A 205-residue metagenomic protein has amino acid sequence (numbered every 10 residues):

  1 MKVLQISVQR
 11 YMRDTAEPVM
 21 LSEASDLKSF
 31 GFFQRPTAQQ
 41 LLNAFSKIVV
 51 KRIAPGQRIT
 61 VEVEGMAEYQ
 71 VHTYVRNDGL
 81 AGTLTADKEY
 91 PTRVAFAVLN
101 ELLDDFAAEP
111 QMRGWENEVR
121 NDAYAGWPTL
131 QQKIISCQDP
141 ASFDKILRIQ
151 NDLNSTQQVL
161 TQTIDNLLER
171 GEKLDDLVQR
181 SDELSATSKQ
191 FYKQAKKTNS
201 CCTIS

Functional and structural regions predicted by a protein language model:
M1-N166, K196-S205: Soluble N-terminal interaction domains of secretory/endomembrane membrane proteins
I149, L160-T163, L167-L174, R180-L184 (+1 more regions): Alpha-helical heptad-repeat coiled-coil segments that mediate oligomerization/polymerization in large
